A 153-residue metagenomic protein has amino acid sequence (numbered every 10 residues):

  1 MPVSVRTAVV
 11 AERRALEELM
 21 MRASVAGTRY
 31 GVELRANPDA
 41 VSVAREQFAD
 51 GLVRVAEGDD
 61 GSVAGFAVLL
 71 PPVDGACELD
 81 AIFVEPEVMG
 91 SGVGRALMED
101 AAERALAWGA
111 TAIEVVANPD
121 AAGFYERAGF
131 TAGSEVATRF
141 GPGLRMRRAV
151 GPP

Functional and structural regions predicted by a protein language model:
M1-A11, G151-P153: Conserved N-terminal entry element of GNAT/NAT acetyltransferase domains
S4, E78, A112-E114: Residues at or immediately flanking beta-strands
T7-A81, E85-P86, M98-E99, R104 (+2 more regions): Acetyl-CoA-dependent GNAT
F66, F124-Y125, F130: Conserved hydrophobic/aromatic "anchor" residues that stabilize well-ordered secondary structure elements
M89: Glycine-rich ATP-binding loop(s) of histidine-kinase-like ATPases
G92: Conserved G/P- and acidic residue-centered "switch" motifs that form tight phosphate/ATP-binding loops in soluble
G109-T111, V116-D120, A128, S134-P153: C-terminal "cap" of GNAT-fold acetyltransferases
